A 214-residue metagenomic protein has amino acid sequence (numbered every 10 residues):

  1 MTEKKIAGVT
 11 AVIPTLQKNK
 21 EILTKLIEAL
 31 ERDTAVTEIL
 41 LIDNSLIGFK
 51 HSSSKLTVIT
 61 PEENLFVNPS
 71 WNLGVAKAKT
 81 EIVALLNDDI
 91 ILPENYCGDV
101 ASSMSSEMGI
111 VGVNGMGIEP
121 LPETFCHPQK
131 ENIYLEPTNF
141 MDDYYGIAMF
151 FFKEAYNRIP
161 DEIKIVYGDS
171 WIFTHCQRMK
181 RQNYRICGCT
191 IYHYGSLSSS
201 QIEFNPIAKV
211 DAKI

Functional and structural regions predicted by a protein language model:
K25-T37: Short, acidic, metal-binding catalytic loop of nucleotide-sugar glycosyltransferases
I42-H51: A conserved acidic beta->alpha catalytic loop
P61-A78: Glycine-rich, basic loop-to-helix element that forms the pyrophosphate-binding segment of sugar-nucleotide handling
V83: Short aromatic/hydrophobic "clamp" motif used to bind/position activated sugar donors
N95-C126: Conserved donor NDP-sugar-binding/catalytic core segment of glycosyltransferases
E131-F151, I165: A recurrent flexible, glycine/aromatic-enriched loop bordering the glycosyltransferase active site that acts as
V166-T174: Acidic donor-binding loop at a coil-to-helix junction in glycosyltransferase catalytic cores that engages
R185-P206: Active-site donor/metal-binding and catalytic loop motifs of nucleotide-sugar-dependent glycosylation enzymes
